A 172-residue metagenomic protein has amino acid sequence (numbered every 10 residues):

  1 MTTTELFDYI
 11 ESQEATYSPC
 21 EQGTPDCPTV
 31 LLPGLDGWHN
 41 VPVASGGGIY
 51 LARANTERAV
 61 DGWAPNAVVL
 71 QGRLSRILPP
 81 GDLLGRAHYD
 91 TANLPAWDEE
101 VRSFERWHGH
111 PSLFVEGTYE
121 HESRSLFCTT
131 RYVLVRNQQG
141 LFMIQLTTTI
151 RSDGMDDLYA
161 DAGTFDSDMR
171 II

Functional and structural regions predicted by a protein language model:
M1-A64, S75-R76, H121-L126, Q138-M143 (+1 more regions): N-terminal targeting sequences that direct proteins away from the cytosol to non-cytosolic compartments
A52, L70, E116-T118, V133 (+1 more regions): Residues in well-ordered beta-strands of folded domains
D61-E99: Extracellular-facing segments of soluble proteins and assemblies that are Gly/Ser/Thr-biased and enriched in aromatics
L84-V135: Signature of long, low-cysteine stretches enriched in small and polar/charged residues
